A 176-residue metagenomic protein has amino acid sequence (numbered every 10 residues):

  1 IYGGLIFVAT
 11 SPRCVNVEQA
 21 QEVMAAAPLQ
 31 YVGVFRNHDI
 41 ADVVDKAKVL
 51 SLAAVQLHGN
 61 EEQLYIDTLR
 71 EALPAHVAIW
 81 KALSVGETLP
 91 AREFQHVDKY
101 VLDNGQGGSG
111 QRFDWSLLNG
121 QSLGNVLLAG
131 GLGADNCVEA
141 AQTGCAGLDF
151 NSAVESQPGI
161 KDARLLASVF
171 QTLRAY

Functional and structural regions predicted by a protein language model:
I1-Y176: Conserved N-terminal beta1-alpha1 strand-loop-helix module at the mouth
